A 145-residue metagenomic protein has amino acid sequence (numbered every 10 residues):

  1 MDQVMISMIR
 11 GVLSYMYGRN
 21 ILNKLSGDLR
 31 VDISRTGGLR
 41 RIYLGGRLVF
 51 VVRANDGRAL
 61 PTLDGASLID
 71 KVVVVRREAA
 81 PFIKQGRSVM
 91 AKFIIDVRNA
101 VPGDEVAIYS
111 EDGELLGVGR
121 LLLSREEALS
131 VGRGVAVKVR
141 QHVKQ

Functional and structural regions predicted by a protein language model:
M1-Q145: Accessory RNA 3′-end/elbow-binding domains used by RNA modification enzymes
